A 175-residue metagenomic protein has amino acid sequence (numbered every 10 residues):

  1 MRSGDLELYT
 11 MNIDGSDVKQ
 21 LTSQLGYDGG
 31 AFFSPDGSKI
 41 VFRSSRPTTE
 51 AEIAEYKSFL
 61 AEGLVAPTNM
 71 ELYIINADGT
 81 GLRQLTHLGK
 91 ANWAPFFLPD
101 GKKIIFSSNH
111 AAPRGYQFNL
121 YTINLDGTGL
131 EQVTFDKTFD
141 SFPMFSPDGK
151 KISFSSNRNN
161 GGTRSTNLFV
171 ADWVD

Functional and structural regions predicted by a protein language model:
M1-E7, T22-Y27, R43-E71, Q84-N92 (+3 more regions): A flexible loop/linker signature enriched in serine peptidases of the S9 family
N12-S16, N76-T80, N124-T128, W173-D175: Short loop/turn segments that connect beta-strands within beta-propeller blades
D17, S38-K39: Right-handed parallel beta-helix
P35-D36, P99-D100, P147-D148: Residue-level detector of Asp-centered blade-edge/turn motifs that repeat once per structural unit in beta-propeller
G89-A91, D100, I104, L125: Active/binding-pocket-proximal capping segment
M144-F145, I152-S155: CBM-like carbohydrate-recognition segments
